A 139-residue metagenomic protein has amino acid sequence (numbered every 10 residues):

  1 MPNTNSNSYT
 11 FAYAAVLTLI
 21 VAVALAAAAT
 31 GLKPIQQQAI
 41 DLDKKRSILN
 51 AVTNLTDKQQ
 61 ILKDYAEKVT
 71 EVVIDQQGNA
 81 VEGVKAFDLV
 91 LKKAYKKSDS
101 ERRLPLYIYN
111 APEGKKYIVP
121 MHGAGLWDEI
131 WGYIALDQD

Functional and structural regions predicted by a protein language model:
P2-D139: Flexible, solvent-exposed loop/hinge segments and secondary-structure transition points
